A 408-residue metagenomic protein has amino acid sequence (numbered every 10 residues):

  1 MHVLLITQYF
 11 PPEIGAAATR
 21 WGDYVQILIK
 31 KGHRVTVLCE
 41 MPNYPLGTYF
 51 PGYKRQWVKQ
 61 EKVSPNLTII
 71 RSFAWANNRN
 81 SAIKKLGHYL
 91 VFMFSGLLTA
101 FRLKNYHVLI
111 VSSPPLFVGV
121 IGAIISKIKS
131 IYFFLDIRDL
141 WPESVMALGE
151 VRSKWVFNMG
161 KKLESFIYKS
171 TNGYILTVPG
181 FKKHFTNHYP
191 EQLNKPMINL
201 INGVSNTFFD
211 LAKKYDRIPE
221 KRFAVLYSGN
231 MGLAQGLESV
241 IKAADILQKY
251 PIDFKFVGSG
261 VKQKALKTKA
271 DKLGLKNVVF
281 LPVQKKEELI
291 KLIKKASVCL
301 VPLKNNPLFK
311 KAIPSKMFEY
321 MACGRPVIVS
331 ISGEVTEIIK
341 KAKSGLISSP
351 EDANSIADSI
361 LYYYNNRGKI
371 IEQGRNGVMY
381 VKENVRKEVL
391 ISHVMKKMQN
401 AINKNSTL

Functional and structural regions predicted by a protein language model:
M1-V63, N202, T407-L408: N-terminal subdomain of nucleotide-sugar transferases
F94-F101, F117-V120, I124-I128, K154-Y174: Membrane-proximal helix-turn-helix segments that form the acceptor-binding/catalytic region of lipid-linked
G180, L200-G203: Carbohydrate-associated surface elements
R217-Q235, V240-A244, K255: Conserved donor-binding/catalytic core segment of Leloir-type glycosyltransferases
R222, P251, K255-G258, K264-K291: Nucleotide-activated donor-binding/catalytic signature segment of Leloir-type glycosyltransferases, i.e., the conserved
V298-V301, E319-A322, P326-S330: Short hydrophobic beta-strand element within catalytic cores of glycosyltransferases and related nucleotide-activated
K341-A342, L346-A353, Y362-G368: Conserved acidic donor-binding segment of nucleotide-sugar-dependent glycosyltransferases
S355, Y362, K369-E383, K396: A short, well-ordered alpha-helix in the C-terminal region of glycosyltransferases
